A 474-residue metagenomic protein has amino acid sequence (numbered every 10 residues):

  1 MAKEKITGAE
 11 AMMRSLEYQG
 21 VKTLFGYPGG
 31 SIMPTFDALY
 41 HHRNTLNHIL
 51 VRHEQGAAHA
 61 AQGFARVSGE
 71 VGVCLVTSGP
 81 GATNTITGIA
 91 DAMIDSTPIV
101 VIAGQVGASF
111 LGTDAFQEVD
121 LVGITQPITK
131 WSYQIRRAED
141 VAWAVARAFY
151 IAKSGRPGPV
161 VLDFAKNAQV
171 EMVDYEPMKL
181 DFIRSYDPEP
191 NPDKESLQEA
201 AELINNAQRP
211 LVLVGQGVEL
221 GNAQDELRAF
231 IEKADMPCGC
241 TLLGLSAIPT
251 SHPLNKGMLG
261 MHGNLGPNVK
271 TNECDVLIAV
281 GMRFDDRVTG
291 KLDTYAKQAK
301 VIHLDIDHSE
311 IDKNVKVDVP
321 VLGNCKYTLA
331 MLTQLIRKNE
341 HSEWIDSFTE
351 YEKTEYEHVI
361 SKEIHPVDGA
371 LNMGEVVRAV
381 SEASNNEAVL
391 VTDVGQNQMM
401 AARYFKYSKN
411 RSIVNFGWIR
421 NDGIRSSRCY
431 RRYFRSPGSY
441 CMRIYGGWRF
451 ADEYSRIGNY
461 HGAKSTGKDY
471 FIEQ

Functional and structural regions predicted by a protein language model:
A2-K3, E139, E202, Q298-V394: Phosphate/pyrophosphate-binding active-site segments
A9-K22, G30, T35-Y40, E352-R432: Active-site diphosphate/adenylate-binding microenvironment
A11-V21, G63-G69, M93, I151-R156 (+5 more regions): Glycine-rich phosphate/diphosphate-binding loops that line cofactor/substrate pockets in enzymes
L16, K22-G26, L46-I49, V67-V106 (+4 more regions): A short, small-residue-rich loop immediately preceding and capping a beta-strand
R66, Q216-I302, S408-G438, D452-S455: Glycine-rich, anion-gripping cofactor-binding loops and their flanking helix/strand elements in enzyme active sites
I102, L111-Q117, M261, N268 (+5 more regions): Thiamine diphosphate
F116-G155, E273, T328, Q334 (+1 more regions): Conserved thiamine diphosphate
I151-N206, I360: Conformationally flexible catalytic loops at phosphate/diphosphate-handling active centers
